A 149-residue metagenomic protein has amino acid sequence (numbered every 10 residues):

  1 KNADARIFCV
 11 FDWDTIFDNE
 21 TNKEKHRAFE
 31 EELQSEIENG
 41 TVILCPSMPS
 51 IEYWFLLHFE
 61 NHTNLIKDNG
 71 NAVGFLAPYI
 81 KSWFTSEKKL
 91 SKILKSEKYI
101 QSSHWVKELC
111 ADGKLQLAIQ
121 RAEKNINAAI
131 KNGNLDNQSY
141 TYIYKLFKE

Functional and structural regions predicted by a protein language model:
N2-R6, W13-E149: C-terminal accessory helical subdomains adjacent to catalytic cores in phosphodiester- and nucleotide-handling enzymes
